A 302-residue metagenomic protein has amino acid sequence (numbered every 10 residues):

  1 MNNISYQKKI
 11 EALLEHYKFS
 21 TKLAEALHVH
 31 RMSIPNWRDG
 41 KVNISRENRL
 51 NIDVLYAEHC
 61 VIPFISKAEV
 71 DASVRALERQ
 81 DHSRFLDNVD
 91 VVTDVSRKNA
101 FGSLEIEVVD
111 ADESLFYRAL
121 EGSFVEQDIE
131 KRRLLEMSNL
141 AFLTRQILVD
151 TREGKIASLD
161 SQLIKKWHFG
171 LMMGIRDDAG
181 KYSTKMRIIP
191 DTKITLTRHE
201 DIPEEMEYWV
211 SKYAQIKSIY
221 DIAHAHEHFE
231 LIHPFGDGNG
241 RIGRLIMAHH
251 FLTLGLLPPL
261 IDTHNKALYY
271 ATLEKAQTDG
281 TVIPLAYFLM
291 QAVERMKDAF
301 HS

Functional and structural regions predicted by a protein language model:
M1-D237, R241-S302: FIC/Doc superfamily catalytic core
